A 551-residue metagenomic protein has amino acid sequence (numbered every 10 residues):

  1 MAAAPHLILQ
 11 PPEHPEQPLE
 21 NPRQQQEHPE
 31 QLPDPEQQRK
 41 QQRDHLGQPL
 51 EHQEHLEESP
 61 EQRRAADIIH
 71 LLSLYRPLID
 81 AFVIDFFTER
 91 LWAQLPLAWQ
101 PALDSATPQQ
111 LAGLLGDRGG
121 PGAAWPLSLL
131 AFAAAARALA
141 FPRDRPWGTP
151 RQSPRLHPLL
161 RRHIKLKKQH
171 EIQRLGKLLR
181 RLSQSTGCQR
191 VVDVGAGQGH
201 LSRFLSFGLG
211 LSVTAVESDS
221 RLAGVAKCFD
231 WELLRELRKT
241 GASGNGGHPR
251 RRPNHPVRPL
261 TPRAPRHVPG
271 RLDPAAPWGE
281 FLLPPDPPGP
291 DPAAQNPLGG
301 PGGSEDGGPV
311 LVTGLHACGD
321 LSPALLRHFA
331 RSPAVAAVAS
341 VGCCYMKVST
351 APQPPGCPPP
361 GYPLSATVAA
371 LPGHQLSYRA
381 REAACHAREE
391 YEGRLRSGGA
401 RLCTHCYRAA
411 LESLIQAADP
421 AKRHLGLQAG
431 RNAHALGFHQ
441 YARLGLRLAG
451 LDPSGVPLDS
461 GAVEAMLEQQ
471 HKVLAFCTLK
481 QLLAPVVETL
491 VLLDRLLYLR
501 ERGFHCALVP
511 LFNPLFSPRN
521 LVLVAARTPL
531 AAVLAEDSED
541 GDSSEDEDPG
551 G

Functional and structural regions predicted by a protein language model:
A2-E16, G47, E51-Q152, D230 (+1 more regions): Class I S-adenosyl-L-methionine
H157-I172: Class I SAM-dependent methyltransferase Rossmann-like catalytic core, especially the SAM/SAH-binding loop
Q169-G187: Conserved alpha-helix/loop element of class I SAM-dependent methyltransferases that forms part of the SAM/SAH-binding
G187-G197: Conserved class I S-adenosyl-L-methionine
Q198-G210: Conserved SAM-binding loop of SAM-dependent methyltransferases across substrates and taxa, primarily the Class I
S212-E217: Conserved SAM-binding motif I beta-strand of class I
S220-A223: Helix N-cap at the beta1-alpha1 junction of Rossmann-like dinucleotide-binding domains, i.e., the first residues
A226-K227: Conserved SAM-binding loop
